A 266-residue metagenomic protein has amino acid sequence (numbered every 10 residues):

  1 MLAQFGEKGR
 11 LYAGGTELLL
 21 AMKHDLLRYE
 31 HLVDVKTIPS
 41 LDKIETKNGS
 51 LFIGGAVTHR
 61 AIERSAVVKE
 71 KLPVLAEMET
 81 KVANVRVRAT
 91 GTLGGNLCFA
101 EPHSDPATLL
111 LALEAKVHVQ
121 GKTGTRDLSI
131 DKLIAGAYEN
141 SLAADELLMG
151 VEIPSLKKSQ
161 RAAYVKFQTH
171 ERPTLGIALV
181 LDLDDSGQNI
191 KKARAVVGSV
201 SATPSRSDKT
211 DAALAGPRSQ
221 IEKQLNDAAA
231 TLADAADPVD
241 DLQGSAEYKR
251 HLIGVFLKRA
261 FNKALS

Functional and structural regions predicted by a protein language model:
M1-S266: C-terminal structural segment of proteins
